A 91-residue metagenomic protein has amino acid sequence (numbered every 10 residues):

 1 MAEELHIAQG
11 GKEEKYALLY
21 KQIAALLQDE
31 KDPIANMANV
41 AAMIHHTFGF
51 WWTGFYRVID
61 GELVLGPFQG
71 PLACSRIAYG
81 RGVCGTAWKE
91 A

Functional and structural regions predicted by a protein language model:
M1-L65: Intrinsically disordered, low-complexity terminal regulatory regions
F68-A91: Acidic/proline- and glycine-rich, intrinsically disordered low-complexity segments that serve as regulatory linkers
